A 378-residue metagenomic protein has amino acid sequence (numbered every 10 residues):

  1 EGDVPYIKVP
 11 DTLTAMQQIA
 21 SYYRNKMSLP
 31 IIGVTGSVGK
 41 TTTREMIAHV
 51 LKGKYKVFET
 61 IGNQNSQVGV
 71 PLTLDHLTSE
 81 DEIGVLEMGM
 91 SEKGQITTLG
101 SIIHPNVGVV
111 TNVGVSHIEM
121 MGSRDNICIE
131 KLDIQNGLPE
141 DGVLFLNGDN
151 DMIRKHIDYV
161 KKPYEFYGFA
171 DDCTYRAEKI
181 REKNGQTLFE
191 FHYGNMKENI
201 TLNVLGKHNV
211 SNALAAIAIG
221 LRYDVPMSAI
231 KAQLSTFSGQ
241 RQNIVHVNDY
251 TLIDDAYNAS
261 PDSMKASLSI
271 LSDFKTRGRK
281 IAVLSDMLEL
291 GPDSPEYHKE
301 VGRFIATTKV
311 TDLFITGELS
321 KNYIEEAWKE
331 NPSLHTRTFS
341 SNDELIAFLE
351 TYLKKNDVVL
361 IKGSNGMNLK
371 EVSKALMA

Functional and structural regions predicted by a protein language model:
E1, A256, R279-A282, L288-D357: C-terminal helical cap/extension that packs against the catalytic core of soluble nucleotide-cofactor enzymes
E1-V4, V109-L252, R277-G278, R303-D312 (+2 more regions): Acidic, Mg2+-coordinating active-site environments of NTP-dependent enzymes
G2, A15-L144, G148, M152-V160 (+2 more regions): Phosphate-binding loop of NTP-binding sites
P5-T14: N-terminal pre-Walker A segment at the start of P-loop NTPase domains
T35-G36, L349, L353-M377: A glycine-rich beta-strand to alpha-helix segment that forms a phosphate/ribose-binding loop at ligand/cofactor sites
V57, L72-G84, L268-G291: Mobile, glycine- and charge-enriched loop segments and immediately flanking short secondary-structure elements within
V115-M121, I253, M287-P292, I361: A short acidic, helix-capping loop that chelates divalent metal ions and anchors anionic groups
G239-Q240, A256-A266: Glycine-rich phosphate/pyrophosphate-binding beta-alpha loops
